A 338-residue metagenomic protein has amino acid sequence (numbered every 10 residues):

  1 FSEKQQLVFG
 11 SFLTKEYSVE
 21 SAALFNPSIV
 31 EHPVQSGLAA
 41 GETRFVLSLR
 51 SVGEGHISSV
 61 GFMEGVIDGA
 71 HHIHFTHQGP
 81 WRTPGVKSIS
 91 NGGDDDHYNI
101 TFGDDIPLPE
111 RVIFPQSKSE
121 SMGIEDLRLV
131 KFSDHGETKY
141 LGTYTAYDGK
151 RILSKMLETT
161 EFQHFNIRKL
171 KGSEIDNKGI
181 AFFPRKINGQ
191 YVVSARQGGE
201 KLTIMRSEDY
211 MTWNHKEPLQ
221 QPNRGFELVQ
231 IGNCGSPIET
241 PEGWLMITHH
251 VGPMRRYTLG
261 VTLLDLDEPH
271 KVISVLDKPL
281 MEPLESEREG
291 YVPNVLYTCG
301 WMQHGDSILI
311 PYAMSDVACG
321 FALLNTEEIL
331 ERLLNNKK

Functional and structural regions predicted by a protein language model:
F1-I124, V130-A181, R185-V229, E239-Y291 (+2 more regions): Beta-rich carbohydrate-recognition and catalytic domains
G232: Catalytic core of Fe(II)/2-oxoglutarate
Y291-T298: C-terminal structured domain segments
M302: Glycine-rich phosphate/diphosphate-binding loops that line cofactor/substrate pockets in enzymes
